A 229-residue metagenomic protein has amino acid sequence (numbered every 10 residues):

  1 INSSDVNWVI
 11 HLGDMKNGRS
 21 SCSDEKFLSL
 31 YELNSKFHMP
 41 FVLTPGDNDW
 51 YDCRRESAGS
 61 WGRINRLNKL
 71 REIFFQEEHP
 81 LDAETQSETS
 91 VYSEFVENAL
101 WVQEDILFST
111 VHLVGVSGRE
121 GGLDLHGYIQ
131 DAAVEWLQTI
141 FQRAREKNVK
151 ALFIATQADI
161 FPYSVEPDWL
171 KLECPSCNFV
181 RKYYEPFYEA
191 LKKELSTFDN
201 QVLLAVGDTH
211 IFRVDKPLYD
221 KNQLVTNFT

Functional and structural regions predicted by a protein language model:
I1-D24: N-terminal active-site segment of His-dependent metallophosphoesterases
N2-D5, V102, S109, L123-L218: His/acidic metal-ligating clusters that form di-metal
V9-I10, V42-L43, L204-A205: A short beta-strand/loop micro-motif in the catalytic core of glycosyltransferases that engages the nucleotide-sugar
H11-M15, V116-E120, L170-L172: Acidic/histidine-rich, surface-exposed loop or edge segments in extracytoplasmic proteins
D14, R54-S57, A83, K150 (+1 more regions): A generic "cationic amphipathic patch" detector
M15-S20, D47-D52, V114-G118, A158-P162 (+1 more regions): Solvent-exposed loop/turn segments at secondary-structure junctions within structured extracellular/periplasmic domains
S21-A132, W136, A190, L218-T229: Extended active-site neighborhood of metal-dependent phosphoesterases/phosphodiesterases
